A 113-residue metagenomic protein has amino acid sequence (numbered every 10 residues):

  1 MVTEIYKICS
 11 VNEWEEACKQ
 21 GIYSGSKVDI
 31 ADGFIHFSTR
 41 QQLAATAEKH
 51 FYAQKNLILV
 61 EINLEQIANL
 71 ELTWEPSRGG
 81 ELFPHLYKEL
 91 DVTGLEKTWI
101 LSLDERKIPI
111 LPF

Functional and structural regions predicted by a protein language model:
V2-F113: Conserved, structured core segments of small domains
